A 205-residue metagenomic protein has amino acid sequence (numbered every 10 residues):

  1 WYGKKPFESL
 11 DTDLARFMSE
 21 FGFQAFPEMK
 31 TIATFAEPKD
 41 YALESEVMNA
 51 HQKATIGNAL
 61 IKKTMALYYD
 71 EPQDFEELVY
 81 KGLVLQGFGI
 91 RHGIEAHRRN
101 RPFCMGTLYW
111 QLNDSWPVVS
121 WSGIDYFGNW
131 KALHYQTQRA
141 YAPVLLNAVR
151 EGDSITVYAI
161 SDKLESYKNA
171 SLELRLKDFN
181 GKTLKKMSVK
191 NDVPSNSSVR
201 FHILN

Functional and structural regions predicted by a protein language model:
W1, E28-M29, N191, N205: General structural signal for secondary-structure boundaries
Y2-K168: Substrate-binding clefts and catalytic carboxylate motifs of secreted carbohydrate-active enzymes
A170-N205: Intrinsically disordered, low-complexity Pro/Gly/Ser/Thr-rich segments with frequent PxxP/GP/PP motifs and embedded
